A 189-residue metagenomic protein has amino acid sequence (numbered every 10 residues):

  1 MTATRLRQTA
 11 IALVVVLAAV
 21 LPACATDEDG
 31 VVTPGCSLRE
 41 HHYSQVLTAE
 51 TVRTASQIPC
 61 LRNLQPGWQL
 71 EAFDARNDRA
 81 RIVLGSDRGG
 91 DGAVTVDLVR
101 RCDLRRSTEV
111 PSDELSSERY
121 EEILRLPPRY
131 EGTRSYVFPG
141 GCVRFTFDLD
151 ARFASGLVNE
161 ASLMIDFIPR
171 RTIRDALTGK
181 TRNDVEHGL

Functional and structural regions predicted by a protein language model:
T2-L13: Bacterial N-terminal signal peptides that target proteins for export
T2-T4, V32-G35: Terminus-proximal functional modules
V20-A23: C-terminal motif of bacterial Sec signal peptides marking the signal peptidase cleavage site
A25-D27: Bacterial signal peptide processing site
G35-E131: Short, solvent-exposed recognition patches
S116-L189: A short, solvent-exposed beta-edge/loop patch
